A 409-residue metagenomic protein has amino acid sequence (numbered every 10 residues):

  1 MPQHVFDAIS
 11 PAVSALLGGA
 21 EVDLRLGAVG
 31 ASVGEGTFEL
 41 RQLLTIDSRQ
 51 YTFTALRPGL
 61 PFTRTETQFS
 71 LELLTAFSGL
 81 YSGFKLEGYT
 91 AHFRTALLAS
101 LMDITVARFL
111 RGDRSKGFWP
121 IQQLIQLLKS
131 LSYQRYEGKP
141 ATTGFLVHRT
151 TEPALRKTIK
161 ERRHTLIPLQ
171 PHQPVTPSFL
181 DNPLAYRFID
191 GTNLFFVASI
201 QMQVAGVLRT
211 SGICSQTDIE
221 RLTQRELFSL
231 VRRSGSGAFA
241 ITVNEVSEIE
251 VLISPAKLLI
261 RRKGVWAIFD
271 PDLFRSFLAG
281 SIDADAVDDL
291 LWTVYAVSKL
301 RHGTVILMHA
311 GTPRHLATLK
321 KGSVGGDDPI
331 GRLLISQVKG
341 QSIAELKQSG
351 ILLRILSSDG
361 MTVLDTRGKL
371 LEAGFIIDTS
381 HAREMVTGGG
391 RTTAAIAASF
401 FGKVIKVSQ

Functional and structural regions predicted by a protein language model:
M1-Q409: Divalent-cation
